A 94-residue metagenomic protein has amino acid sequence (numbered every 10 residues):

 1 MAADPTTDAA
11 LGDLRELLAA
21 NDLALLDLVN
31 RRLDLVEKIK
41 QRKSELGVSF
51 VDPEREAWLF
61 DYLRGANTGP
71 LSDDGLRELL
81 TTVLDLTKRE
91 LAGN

Functional and structural regions predicted by a protein language model:
M1-N94: Domain-level signature for soluble enzymes in the chorismate/prephenate branch of the shikimate pathway
